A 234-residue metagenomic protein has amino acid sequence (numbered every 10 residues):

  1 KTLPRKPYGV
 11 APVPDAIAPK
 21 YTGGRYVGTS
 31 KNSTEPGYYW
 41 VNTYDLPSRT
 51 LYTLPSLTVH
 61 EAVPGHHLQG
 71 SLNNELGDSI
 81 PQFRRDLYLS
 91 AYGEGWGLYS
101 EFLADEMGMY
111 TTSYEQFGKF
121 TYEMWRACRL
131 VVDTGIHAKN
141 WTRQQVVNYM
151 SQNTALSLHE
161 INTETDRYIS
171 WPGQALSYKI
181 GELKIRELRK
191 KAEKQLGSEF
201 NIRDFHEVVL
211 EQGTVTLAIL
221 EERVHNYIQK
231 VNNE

Functional and structural regions predicted by a protein language model:
K1-E234: Long, His/Glu/Asp-enriched segments that create or flank divalent metal/ion-associated functional microenvironments
